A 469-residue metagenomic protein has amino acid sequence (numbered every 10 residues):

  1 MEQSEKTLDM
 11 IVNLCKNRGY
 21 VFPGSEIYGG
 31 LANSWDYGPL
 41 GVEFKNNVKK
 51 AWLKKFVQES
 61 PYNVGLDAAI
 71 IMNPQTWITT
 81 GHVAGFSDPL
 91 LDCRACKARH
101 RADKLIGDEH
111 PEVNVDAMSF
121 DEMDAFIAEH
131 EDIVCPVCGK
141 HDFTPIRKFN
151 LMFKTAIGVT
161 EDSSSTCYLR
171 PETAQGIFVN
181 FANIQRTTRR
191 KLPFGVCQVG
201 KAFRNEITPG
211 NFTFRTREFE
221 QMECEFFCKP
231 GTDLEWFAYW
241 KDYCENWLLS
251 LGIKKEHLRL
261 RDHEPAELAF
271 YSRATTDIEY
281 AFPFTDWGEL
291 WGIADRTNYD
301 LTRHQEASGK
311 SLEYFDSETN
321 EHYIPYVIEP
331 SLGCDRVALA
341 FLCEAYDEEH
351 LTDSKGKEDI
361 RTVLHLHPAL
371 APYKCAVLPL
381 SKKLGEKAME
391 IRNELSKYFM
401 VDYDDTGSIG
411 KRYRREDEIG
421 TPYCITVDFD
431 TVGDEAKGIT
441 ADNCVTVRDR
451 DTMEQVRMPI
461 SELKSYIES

Functional and structural regions predicted by a protein language model:
M1-S469: NTP/phosphate- and nucleic-acid-binding module
